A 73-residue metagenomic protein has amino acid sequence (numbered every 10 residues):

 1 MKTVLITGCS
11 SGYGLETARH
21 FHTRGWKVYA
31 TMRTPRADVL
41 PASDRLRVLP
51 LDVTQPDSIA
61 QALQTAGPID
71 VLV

Functional and structural regions predicted by a protein language model:
T3-I6, L72-V73: Conserved hydrophobic beta-strands of the Rossmann-like cofactor-binding core in SDR/related NAD(P)H-dependent
S10-G14, A18: N-terminal Rossmann NAD(P)H-binding glycine-rich loop of SDR-like oxidoreductase domains
F21: Aromatic pocket-lining residues of Rossmann-like dinucleotide-binding sites
R24-L40: Conserved glycine-rich Rossmann-like NAD(P)H-binding loop of the short-chain dehydrogenase/reductase
A42-D44: Short, structured coil segments at secondary-structure junctions
L51-Q61: The beta1-alpha1 cofactor-binding region of Rossmann-like NAD(H)/NADP(H)-dependent oxidoreductases
Q64-V73: A glycine-rich helix->loop->beta "capping" turn within Rossmann-like NAD(P)(H)-dependent oxidoreductase domains
